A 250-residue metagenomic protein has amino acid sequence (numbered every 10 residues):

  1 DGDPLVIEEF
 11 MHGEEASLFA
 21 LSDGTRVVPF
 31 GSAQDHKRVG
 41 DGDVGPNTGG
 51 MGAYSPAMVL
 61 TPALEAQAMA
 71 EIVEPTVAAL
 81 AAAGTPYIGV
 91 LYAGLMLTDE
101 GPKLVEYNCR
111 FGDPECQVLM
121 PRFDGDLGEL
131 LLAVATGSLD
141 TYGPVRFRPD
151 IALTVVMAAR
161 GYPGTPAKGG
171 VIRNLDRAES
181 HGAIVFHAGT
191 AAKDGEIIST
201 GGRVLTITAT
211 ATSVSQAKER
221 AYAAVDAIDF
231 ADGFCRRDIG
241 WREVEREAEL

Functional and structural regions predicted by a protein language model:
D1-Q117: Internal nucleotide-binding/catalytic subdomain
A20-S22, M157-A159, A209-A211: Short beta-strand-to-loop capping motifs
G40-G42, Y142-P144, T190-I197: Short beta-strand/turn micro-motifs at beta-sheet edges
G49, V155, A217: Residue-level signal for inorganic ion chemistry
M69-L91, N108-G182: Active-site "cap" helix and flanking loop/linker of ATP-utilizing ligase/carboxylase catalytic domains
A167-T206: Generic long, charged, amphipathic alpha-helical segments
T190-D194, I198-L250: Generic C-terminus detector
